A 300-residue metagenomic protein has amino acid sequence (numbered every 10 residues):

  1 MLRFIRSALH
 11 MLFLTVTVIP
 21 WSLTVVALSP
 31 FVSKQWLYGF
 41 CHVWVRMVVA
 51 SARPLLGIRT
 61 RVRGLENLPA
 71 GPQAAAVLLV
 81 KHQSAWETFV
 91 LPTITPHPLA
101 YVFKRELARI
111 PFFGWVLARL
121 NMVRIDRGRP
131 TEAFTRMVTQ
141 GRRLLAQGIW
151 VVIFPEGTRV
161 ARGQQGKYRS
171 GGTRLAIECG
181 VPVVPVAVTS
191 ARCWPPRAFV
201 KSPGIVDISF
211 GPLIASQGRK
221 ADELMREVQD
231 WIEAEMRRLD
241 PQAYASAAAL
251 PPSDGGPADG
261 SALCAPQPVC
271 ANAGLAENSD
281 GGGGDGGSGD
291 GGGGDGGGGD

Functional and structural regions predicted by a protein language model:
M1-L12, W36-C41, A176: Structural motif marking the loop-to-transmembrane transition
F4, F134-G287, G298-G299: Non-catalytic C-terminal accessory region of glycerolipid acyltransferases and related lyso-lipid remodeling enzymes
I5-P30: A hydrophobic membrane-anchoring feature enriched in long, contiguous, low-charge segments that mark signal-anchor
S22-R46, P54-L55, A70-P130: Catalytic core of membrane glycerolipid acyltransferases/transacylases, capturing the structured, soluble-facing
A50-T60: Transmembrane alpha-helices and immediately adjacent membrane-cytoplasm interface residues in multi-pass integral
E66-P72, Q140-R143: Short amphipathic alpha-helix with an adjacent loop that forms part of the alpha/beta core around
L68, G296-G299: Membrane-proximal intrinsically disordered regions of secretory-pathway and membrane-system proteins
